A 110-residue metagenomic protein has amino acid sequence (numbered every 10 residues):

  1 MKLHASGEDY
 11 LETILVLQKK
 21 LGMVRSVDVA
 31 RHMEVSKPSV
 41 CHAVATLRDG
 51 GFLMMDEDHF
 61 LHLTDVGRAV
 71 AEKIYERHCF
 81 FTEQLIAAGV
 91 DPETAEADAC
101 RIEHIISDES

Functional and structural regions predicted by a protein language model:
M1-V35: N-terminal helix-turn-helix DNA-binding core of bacterial DNA-binding proteins
H4, L63-T64, S107: Residue-level signal for threonine
T13, A43-T46, F52, V66 (+2 more regions): Residue-level recognition of specific faces of alpha-helices
S26-E57: Canonical helix-turn-helix DNA-binding module
H59-R77: Basic, amphipathic "hinge/linker" alpha-helix immediately C-terminal to the N-terminal HTH DNA-binding motif
C79-S110: Amphipathic alpha-helical dimerization/coiled-coil segments that flank or bridge DNA-binding/regulatory modules
